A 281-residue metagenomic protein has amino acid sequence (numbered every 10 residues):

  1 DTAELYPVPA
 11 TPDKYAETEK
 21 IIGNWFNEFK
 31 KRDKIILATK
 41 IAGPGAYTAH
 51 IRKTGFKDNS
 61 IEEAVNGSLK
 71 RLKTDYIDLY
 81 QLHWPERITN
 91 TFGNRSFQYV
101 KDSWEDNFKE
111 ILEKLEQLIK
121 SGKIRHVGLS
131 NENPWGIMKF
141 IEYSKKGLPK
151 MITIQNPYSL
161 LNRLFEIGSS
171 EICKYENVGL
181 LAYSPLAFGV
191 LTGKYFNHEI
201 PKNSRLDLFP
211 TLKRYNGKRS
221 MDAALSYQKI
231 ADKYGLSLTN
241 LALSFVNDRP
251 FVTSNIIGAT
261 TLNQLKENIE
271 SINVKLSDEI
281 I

Functional and structural regions predicted by a protein language model:
D1-A3, I36-K40, Y76-L82, G128-N131 (+1 more regions): Short beta-strand segments at enzyme active-site cores
D1-I41, N59-E62, D75, K114 (+1 more regions): N-terminal binding-site loop/beta-alpha segment at the start of enzyme catalytic domains that lines or forms
V8, P85-I280: Beta/alpha (TIM)-barrel catalytic core signal, keyed to glycine-rich beta->alpha loops juxtaposed to Asp/Glu that bind
A16, G55, V274-D278: Short, conserved loop/turn and helix-capping segments at secondary-structure boundaries that abut family-defining
E19-K31, E62-Y76, G168-N177, I280: Short amphipathic alpha-helices and their capping/turn segments at secondary-structure boundaries
K30-A42, V178-G189: Glycine-rich, aromatic-flanked loop segments that form ligand/cofactor-binding clefts across common enzyme folds
Y47-E62, Q98-D106: Active-site mouth loops of central-metabolism enzymes
K70-G93: Active-site groove signature of glycoside hydrolases
